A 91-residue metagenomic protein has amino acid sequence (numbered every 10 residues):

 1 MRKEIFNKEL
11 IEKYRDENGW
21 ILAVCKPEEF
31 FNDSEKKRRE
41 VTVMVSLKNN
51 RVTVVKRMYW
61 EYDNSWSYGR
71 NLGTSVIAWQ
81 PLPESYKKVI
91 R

Functional and structural regions predicted by a protein language model:
M1-I5, E9, P83-R91: Short intrinsically disordered terminal tails
R2-R38: Surface-exposed ligand/attachment interfaces on beta-rich extracellular proteins
N7, K13, A23-K26, V43 (+3 more regions): Intrinsic disorder/low-complexity segments, especially N-terminal tails and targeting/processing regions
N7, R15, F31-N32, W60-D63 (+3 more regions): Compositionally biased, intrinsically disordered low-complexity regions enriched in proline and serine
E12, V24, S46-N49, T74 (+1 more regions): Generic detector of low-complexity/intrinsically disordered segments and short hydrophobic N-terminal stretches
G19-I21, L72-V89: Beta-propeller blade-edge signature
E35-T74, A78: Acidic, low-complexity, intrinsically disordered interaction modules
